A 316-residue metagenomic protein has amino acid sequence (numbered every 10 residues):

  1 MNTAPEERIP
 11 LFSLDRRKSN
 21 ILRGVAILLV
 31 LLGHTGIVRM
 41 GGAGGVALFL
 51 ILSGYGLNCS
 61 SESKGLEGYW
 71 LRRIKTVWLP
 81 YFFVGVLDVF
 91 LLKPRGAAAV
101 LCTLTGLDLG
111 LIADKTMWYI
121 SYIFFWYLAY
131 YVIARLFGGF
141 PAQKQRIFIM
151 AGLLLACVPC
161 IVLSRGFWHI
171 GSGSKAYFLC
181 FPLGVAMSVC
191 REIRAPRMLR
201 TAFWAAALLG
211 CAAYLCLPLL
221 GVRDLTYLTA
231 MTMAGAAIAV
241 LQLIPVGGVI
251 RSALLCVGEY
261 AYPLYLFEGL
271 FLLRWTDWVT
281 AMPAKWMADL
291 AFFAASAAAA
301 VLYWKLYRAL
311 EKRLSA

Functional and structural regions predicted by a protein language model:
M1-C157, G248, Y260-A261, T280-A316: Membrane-cytosol interface segments of multi-pass membrane proteins, especially ER/Golgi lipid-handling enzymes
H34, Y265-E268: Histidine-centered divalent metal-coordination motifs
F124, F267-L270: Transmembrane helices and adjacent periplasmic/lumenal helix-loop junctions of polyprenol-phosphate-dependent
A156-P263, L270-F292: Alpha-helical transmembrane segments and terminal signal-anchor/GPI-anchor hydrophobic tails, characterized by long
